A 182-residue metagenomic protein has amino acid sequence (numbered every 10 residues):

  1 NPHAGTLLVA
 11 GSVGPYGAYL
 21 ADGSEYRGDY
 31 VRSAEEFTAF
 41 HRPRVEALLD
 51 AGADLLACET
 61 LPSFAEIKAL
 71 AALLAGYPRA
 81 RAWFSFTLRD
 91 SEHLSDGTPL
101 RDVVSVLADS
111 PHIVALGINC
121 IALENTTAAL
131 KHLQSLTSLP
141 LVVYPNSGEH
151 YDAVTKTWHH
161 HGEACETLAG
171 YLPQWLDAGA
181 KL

Functional and structural regions predicted by a protein language model:
N1-L182: Domain-level signal for soluble alpha/beta catalytic cores
